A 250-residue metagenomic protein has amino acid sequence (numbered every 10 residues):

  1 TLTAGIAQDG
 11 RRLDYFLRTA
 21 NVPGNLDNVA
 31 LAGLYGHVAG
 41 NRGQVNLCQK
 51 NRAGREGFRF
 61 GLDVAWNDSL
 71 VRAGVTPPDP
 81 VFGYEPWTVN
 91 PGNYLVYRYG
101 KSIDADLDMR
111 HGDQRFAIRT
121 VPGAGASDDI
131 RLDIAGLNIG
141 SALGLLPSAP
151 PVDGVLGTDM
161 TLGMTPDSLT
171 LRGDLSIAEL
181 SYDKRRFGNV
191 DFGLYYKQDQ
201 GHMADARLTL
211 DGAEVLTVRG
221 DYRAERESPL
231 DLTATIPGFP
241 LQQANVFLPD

Functional and structural regions predicted by a protein language model:
T1-T161, T165-D250: Interface amphipathic segments
